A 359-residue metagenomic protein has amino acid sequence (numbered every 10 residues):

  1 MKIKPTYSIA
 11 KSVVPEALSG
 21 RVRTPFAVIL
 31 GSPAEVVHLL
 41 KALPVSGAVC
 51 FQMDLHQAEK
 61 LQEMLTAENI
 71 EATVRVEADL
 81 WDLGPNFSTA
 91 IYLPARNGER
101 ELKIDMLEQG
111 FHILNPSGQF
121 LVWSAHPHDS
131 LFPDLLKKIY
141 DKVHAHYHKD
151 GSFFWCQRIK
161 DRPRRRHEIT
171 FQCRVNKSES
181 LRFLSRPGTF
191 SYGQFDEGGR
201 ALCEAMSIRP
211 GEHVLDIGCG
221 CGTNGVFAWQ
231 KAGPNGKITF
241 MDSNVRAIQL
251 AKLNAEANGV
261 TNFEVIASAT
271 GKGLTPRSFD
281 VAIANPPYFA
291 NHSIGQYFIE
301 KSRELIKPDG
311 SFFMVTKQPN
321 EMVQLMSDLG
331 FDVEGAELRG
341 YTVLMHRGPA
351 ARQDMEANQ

Functional and structural regions predicted by a protein language model:
K2-N69, E197-A284: Conserved SAM/SAH cofactor-binding pocket of Class I
S8, V13, G151-H213: SAM-dependent Rossmann-like transferase core, predominantly class I methyltransferases with a strong bias toward
M53, L102, D242-A247, I294 (+1 more regions): Short beta->alpha hinge that forms the Motif I/post-I loop of the SAM-binding pocket
F87-P94, F279-P286, F313: Short SAM/SAH-binding signature in class I
I104-P116, Y297-P308: A short glycine-rich, Lys/Arg-flanked "PGG" loop and its adjoining helix->strand segment in the class I
S117-A125, D309-T316: Conserved beta-strand signature within the Rossmann-like core of class I S-adenosyl-L-methionine
H126-I139, K317-G330: Conserved class I S-adenosyl-L-methionine
I139-T170, Q324-L325, G330-D354: Active-site capping/gating segments
